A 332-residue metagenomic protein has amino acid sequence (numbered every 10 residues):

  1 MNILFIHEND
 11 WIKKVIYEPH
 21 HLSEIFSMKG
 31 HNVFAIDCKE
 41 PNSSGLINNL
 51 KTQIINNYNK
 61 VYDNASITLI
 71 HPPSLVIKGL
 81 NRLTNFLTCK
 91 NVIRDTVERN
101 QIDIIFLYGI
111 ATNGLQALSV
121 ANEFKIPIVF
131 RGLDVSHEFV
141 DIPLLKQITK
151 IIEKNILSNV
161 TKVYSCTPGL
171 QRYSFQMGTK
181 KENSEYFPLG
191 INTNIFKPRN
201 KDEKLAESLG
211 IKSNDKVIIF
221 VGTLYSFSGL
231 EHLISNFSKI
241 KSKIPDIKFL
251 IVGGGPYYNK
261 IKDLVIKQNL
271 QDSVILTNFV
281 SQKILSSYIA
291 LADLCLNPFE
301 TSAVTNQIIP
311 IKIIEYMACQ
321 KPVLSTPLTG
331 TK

Functional and structural regions predicted by a protein language model:
M1-N56, I240: N-terminal subdomain of nucleotide-sugar transferases
L4, K212-F237: Conserved donor-binding/catalytic core segment of Leloir-type glycosyltransferases
E8, I16, H20, R82-K90 (+2 more regions): An aromatic- and histidine-rich active-site surface loop
L22, M28, N91-D95, L115 (+3 more regions): Membrane-proximal helix-turn-helix segments that form the acceptor-binding/catalytic region of lipid-linked
G169, G190: Carbohydrate-associated surface elements
K197-I211: A short helix/loop element that forms part of the nucleotide-sugar donor recognition site in Leloir-type
V252, N259-S286: Nucleotide-activated donor-binding/catalytic signature segment of Leloir-type glycosyltransferases, i.e., the conserved
S273, I289-N306, K321-P322: Acidic donor-binding loop of glycosyltransferase active sites
